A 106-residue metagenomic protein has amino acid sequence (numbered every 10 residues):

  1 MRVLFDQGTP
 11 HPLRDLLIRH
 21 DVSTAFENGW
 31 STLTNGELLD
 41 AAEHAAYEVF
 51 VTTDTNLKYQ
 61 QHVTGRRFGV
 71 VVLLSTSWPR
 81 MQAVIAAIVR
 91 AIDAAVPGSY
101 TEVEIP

Functional and structural regions predicted by a protein language model:
M1-E48: N-terminal first-folded block
R14-D15, Q60-H62, Q82: Short glycine-/acidic-enriched loop or helix-start segments at secondary-structure transitions that form or flank
G29-W30, L39-A45, V49-V71, S75-T76: Amphipathic, hydrophobic secondary-structure cores in small proteins
F68-P106: C-terminal structural segments of small proteins and small subunits
